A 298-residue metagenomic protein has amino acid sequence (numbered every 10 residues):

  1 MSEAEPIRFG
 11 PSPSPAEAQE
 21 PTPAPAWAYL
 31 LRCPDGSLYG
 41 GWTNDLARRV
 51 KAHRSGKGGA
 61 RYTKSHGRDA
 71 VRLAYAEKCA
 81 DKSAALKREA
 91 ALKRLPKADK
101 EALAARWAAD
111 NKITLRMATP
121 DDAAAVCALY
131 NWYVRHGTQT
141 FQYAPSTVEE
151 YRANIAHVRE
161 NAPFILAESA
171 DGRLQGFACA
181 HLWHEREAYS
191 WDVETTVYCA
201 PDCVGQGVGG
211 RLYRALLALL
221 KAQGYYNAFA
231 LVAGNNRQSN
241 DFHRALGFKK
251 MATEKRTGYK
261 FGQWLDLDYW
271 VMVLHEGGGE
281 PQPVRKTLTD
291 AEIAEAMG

Functional and structural regions predicted by a protein language model:
F9-G10, E17-G40, N44-K112: Structure-specific nucleic-acid interaction/processing domains
T114-V126: A short beta-loop-alpha structural element at the N-terminal edge of CoA-dependent acyl/N-acetyltransferase catalytic
C127, N131-N154: Conserved GNAT-fold acetyl-CoA-binding loop/helix
P145-D202, Y213-R214, V273-H275: Acetyl-CoA-dependent GNAT
C179-L182, F229-A233, R244, K249-D266 (+1 more regions): Conserved catalytic-core motifs of GNAT/GCN5-like acyltransferases
G205-A222, N240-A245: Conserved acetyl-CoA-binding loop-helix of GNAT-fold acetyltransferases
L220-V232: Conserved GNAT acetyl-CoA-binding A-motif
R256-G298: C-terminal "cap" of GNAT-fold acetyltransferases
